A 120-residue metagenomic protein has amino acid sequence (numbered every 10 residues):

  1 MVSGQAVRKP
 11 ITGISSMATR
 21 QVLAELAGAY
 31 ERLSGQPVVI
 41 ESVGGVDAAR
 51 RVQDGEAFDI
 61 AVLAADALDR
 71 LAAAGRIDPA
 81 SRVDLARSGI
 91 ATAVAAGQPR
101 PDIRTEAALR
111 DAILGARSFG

Functional and structural regions predicted by a protein language model:
V2-G120: N-terminal segment of the mature folded domain
